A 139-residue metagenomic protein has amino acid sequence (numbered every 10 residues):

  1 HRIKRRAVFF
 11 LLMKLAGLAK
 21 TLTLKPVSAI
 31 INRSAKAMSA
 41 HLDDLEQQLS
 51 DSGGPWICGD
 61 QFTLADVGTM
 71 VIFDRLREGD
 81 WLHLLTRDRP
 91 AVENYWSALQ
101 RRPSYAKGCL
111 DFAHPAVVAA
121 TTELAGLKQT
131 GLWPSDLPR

Functional and structural regions predicted by a protein language model:
H1-S97, R101: GST-like fold's C-terminal all-alpha helical module
D88-R139: Long, positively charged, glycine-interspersed low-complexity recognition regions
